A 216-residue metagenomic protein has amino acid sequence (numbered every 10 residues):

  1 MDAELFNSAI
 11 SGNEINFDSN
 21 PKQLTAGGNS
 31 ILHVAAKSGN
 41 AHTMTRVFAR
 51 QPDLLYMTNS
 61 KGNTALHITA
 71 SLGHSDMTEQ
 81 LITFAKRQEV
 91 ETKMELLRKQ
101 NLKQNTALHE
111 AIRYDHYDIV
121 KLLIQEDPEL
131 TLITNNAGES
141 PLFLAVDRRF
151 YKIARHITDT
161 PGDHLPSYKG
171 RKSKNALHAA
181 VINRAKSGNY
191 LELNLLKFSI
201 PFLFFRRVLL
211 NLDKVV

Functional and structural regions predicted by a protein language model:
M1-V216: Ankyrin repeat (ANK) tandem arrays and their immediately adjacent linkers/low-complexity segments
